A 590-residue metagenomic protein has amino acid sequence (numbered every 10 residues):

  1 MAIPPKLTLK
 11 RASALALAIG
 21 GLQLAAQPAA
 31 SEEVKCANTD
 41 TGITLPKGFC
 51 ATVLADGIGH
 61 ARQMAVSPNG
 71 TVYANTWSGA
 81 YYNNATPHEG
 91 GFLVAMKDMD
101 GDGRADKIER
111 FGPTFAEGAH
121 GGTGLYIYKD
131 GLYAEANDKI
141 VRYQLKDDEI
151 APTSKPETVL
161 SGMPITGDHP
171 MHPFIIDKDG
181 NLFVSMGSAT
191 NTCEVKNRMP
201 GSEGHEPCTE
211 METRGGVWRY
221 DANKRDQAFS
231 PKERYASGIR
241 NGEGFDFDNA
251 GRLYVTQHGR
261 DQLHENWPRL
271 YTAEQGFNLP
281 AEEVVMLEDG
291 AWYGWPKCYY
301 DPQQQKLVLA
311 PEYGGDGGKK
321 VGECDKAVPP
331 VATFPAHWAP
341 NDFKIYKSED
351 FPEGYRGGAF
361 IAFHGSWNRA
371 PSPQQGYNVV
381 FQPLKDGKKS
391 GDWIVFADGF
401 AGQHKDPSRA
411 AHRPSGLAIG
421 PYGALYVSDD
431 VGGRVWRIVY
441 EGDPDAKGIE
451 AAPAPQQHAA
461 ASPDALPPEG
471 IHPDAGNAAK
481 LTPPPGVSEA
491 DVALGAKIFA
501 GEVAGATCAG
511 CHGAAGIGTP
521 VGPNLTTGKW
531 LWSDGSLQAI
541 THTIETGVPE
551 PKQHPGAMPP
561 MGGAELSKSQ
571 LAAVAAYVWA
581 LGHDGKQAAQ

Functional and structural regions predicted by a protein language model:
E32-L45, M171, S188-F229, S237-N241 (+4 more regions): Beta-propeller domain segments
I43-T44, G79, E149-I150, D226-F229 (+5 more regions): Periplasmic/extracellular electron-transfer cofactor-ligation site, primarily the c-type cytochrome heme-c attachment
T71-N75, G131-A134, N181-S185, R252-T256 (+3 more regions): Conserved beta-propeller blade signature
K107-Y128, A136-D177, G204: Asp-box/WD-like beta-propeller blade repeats and closely related beta-sheet repeat scaffolds
L417, V435, G495, V503-A514 (+4 more regions): The canonical Cys-X-X-Cys-His
G423-L425, D430-V435, Y440-P444, P560-Q590: C-terminal capping alpha-helices of c-type cytochrome domains
D464-V503, A589-Q590: Electrostatic cytochrome c docking/interface patches
A509-T546, P560-E565: Gly/Gly-Pro-rich "capping" loops immediately C-terminal to redox-active cysteine motifs in periplasmic/lumenal
